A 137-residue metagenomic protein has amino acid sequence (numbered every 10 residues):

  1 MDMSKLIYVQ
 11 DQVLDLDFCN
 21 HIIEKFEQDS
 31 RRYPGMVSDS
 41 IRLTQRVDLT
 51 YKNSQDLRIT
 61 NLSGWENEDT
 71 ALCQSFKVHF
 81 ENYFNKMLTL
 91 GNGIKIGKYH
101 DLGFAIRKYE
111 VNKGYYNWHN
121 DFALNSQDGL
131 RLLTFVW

Functional and structural regions predicted by a protein language model:
M1-W137: Fe(II)/2-oxoglutarate oxygenase catalytic core
